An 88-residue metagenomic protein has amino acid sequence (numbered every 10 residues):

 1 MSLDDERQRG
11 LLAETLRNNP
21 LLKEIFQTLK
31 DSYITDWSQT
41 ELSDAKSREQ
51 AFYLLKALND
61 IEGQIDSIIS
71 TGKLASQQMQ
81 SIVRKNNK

Functional and structural regions predicted by a protein language model:
S2-K88: Intrinsic-disorder/low-complexity detector
